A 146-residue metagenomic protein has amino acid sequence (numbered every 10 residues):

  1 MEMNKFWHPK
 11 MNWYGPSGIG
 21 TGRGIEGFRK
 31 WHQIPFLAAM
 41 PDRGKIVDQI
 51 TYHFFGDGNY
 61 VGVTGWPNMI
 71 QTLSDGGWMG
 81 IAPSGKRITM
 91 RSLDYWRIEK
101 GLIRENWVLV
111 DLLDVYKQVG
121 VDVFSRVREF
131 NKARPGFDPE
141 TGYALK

Functional and structural regions predicted by a protein language model:
M1-K146: C-terminal and inter-domain tail/linker signature
